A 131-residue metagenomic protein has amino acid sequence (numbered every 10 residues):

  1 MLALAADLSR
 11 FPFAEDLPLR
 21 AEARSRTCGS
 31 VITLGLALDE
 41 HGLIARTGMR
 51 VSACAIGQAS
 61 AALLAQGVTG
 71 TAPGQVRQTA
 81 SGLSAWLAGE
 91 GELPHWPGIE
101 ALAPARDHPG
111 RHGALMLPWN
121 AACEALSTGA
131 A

Functional and structural regions predicted by a protein language model:
M1-R10, T71-A131: C-terminal binding/interaction regions
L4-T47, V51: Structured beta-strand/loop patches that form or line metal/cofactor-binding pockets in enzymes
S52-Q58: Short, thiol/selenol-centered motifs that function as redox-active sites or metal-ligating centers
S60-G74: Alpha-helical support elements that line or immediately flank enzyme active sites and cofactor-binding pockets
